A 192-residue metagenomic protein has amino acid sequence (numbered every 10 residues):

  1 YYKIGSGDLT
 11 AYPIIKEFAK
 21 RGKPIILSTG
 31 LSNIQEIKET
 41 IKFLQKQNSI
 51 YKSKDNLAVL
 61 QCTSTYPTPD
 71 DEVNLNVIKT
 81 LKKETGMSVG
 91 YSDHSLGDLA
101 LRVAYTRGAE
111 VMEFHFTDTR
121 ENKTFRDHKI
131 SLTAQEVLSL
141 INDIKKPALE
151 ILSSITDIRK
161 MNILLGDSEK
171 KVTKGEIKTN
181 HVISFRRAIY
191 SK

Functional and structural regions predicted by a protein language model:
Y1-K192: Catalytic cores and adjacent flexible loops of soluble metabolic enzymes that perform enolate/carbanion chemistry on
